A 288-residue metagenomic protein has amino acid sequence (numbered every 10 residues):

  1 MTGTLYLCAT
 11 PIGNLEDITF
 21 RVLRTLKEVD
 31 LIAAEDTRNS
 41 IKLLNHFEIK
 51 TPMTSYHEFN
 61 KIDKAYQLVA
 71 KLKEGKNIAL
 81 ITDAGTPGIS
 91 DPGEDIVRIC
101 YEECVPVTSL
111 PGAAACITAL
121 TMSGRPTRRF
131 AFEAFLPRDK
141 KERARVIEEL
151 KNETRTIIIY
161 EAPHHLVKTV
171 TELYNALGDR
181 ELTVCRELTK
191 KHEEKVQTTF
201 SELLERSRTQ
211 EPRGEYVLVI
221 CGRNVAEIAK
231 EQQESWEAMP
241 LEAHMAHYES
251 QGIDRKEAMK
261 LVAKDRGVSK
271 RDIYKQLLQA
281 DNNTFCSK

Functional and structural regions predicted by a protein language model:
M1-F59: Glycine-rich, flexible N-terminal cofactor/catalytic loop recognition
T2, T156, P163-K288: A contiguous loop/helix-start segment that scaffolds small-molecule binding in enzyme catalytic cores
G3-L5, G75-A79, R155-T156: Loop/turn-to-beta-strand initiation segments
I12-G13, D83-P87, P163-H165, R223-V225: Short glycine-rich anion-binding loops that position phosphate/pyrophosphate groups of nucleotides and phosphorylated
L26-I32, C104-T108, T156-I157: Short active-site oxyanion
Y56-I62, L136-D139: Conserved helicase motor
P92-E94, R255: Glycine-centered tight-turn and secondary-structure capping sites
D95-E153: Class I SAM-dependent methyltransferase SAM-binding "motif I" and its flanking Rossmann-like core
